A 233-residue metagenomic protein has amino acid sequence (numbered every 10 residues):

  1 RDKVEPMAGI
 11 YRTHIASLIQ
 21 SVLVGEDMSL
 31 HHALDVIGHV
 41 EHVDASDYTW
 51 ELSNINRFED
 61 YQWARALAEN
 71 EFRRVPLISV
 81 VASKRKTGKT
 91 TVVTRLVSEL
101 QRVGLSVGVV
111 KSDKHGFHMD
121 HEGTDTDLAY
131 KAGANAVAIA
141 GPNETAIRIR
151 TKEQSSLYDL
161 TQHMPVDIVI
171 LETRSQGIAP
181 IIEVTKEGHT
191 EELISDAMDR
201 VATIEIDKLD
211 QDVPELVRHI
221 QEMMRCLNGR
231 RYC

Functional and structural regions predicted by a protein language model:
R1-H14: Short beta-strand-to-loop element that shapes/binds the nucleotide-sugar donor at the catalytic cleft/hinge
D27-R74: Conserved alpha/beta core of the MobA/IspD/sugar-nucleotide pyrophosphorylase nucleotidyltransferase superfamily
F58-S79, V166, V213-C233: SAM-dependent methyltransferases
F72-H115: Walker A (P-loop) phosphate-binding motif
V75, L105, A134, M164-D167: Short, high-confidence coil segments that cap the C-terminus of an alpha-helix and link into the following beta-strand
V97-K152: N-terminal phosphate/diphosphate-binding loop that engages ATP/GTP or pyrophosphate donors across diverse enzyme folds
I149-G177: Phosphate-binding/switch loop-helix module in NTP-utilizing enzymes
Q176, H189-T190, D196-C233: Conserved NTP phosphate-binding and transfer environment spanning the P-loop NTPase/kinase superfamily
